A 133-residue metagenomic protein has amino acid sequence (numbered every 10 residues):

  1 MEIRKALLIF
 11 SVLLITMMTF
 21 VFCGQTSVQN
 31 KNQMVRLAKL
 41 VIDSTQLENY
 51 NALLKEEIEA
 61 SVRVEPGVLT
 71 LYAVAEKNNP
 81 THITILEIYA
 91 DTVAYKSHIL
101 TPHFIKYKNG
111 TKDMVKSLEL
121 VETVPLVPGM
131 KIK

Functional and structural regions predicted by a protein language model:
K5-L8, L14-V35, Y72-N79, K108-K133: Glycine-rich beta-strand-turn "strand-cap" elements at beta-sheet edges
L7, E48-N51, K96, I105: Generic structural signal for individual residues within well-ordered alpha-helical segments across diverse proteins
G24, E59-T84: Short, glycine- and small/hydrophobic-rich beta-strand elements in well-ordered beta-sheets
V35-A60: N-terminal targeting signals for Sec/Tat export/insertion, comprising classic cleavable signal peptides
V41, V74, L86-I88: Short hydrophobic/aromatic beta-strand micro-patches that form the beta-sheet surface supporting nucleotide- or nucleic
T45, K77-N78, A90-A94, L126-P128: Solvent-exposed loop/turn segments at secondary-structure junctions within structured extracellular/periplasmic domains
E57-T70, I88-E122: An amphipathic, aromatic/His-enriched active-site/gating alpha helix that lines ligand/cofactor pockets
